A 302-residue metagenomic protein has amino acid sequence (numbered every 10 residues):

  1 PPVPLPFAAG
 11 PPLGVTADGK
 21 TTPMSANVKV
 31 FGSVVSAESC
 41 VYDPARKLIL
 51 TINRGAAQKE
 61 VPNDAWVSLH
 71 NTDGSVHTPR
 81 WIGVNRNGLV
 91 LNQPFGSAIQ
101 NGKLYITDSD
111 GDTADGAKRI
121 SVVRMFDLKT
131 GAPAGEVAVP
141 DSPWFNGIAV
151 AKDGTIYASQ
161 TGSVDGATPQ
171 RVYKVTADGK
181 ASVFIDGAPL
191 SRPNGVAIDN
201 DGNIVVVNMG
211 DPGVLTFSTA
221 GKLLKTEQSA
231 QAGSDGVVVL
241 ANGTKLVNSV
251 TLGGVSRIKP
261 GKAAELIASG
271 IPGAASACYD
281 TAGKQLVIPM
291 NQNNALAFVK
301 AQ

Functional and structural regions predicted by a protein language model:
P11-A37: A short helix->beta-strand "capping" segment at the edge of beta-propeller domains
M24-N27, V90, S109-T113, A117-A151: Asp-box/WD-like beta-propeller blade repeats and closely related beta-sheet repeat scaffolds
S25-F31, V76-G88, A132-A138, K180-G187 (+2 more regions): A short beta-strand motif characteristic of beta-propeller blades
S33-K47, P62-D64, V84-Y105, S109 (+8 more regions): Beta-rich, blade/repeat-based domains predominating in secreted/periplasmic proteins but also intracellular
T51-P79: Beta-propeller domains
N63-S68, S121-R124, Q170-Y173, G213-L215 (+2 more regions): A short loop-to-beta-strand structural motif that recurs across blades of beta-propeller domains
H70-S75, D127-A132, V175-K180, S218-K222 (+2 more regions): Short loop/turn segments that connect beta-strands within beta-propeller blades
V287-Q302: Short, basic/aromatic-enriched C-terminal tail that caps enzymatic domains
